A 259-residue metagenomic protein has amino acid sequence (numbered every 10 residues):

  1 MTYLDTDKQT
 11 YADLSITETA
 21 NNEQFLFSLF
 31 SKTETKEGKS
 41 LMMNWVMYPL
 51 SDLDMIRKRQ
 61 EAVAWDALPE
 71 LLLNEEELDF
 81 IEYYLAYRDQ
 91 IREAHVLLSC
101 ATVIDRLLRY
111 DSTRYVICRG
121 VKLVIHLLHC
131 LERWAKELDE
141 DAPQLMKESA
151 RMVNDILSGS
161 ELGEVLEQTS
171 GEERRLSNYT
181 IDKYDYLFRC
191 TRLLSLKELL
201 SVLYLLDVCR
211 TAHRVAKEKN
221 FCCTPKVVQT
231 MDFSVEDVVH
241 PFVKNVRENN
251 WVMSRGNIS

Functional and structural regions predicted by a protein language model:
M1-S158, V202, V208-C209, V238: Conserved amphipathic alpha-helical "coupling/scaffold" segments that transmit conformational changes between domains
S15, D139-A142, G159-E161, L194 (+2 more regions): Short, flexible coil/linker elements and helix-boundary hinge sites characteristic of intrinsically disordered
L26, K183-Y186, S195: Generic hydrophobic alpha-helical membrane-segment signal
S31, R192-L194, F221-T224: Generic recognition of flexible, low-complexity loop/linker segments
D155-R189: Extended, charged coiled-coil "arm/hinge" scaffolds of SMC/Rad50-like chromosome-maintenance ATPases and other large
R189, L193, K197-L200: Short amphipathic alpha-helical segments with heptad-repeat character
E198-S259: Conserved NTPase motor "head" modules and their coupling/switch loops across ABC/AAA+ ATPases, GTPases, and GHKL ATPases
